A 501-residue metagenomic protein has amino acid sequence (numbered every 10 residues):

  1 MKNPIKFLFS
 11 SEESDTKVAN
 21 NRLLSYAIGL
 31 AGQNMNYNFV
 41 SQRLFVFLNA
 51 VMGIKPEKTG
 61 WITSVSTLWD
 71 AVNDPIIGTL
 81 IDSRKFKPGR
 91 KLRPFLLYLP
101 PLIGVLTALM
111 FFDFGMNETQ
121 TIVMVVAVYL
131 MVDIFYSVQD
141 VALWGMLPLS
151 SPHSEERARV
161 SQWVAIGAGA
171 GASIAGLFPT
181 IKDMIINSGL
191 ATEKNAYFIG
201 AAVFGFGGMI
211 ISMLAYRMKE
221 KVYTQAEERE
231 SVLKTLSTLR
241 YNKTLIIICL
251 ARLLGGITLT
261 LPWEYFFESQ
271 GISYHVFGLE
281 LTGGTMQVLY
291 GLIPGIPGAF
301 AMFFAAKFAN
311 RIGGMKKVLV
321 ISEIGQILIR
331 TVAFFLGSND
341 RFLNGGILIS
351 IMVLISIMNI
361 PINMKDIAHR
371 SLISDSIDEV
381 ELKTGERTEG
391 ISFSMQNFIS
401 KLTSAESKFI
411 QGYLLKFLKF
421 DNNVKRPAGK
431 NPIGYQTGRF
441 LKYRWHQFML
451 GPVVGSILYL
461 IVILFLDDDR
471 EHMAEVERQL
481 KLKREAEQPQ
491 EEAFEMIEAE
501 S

Functional and structural regions predicted by a protein language model:
K2-E500: Membrane-embedded alpha-helical bundles of multi-pass transporters/translocases, especially carrier/permease families
